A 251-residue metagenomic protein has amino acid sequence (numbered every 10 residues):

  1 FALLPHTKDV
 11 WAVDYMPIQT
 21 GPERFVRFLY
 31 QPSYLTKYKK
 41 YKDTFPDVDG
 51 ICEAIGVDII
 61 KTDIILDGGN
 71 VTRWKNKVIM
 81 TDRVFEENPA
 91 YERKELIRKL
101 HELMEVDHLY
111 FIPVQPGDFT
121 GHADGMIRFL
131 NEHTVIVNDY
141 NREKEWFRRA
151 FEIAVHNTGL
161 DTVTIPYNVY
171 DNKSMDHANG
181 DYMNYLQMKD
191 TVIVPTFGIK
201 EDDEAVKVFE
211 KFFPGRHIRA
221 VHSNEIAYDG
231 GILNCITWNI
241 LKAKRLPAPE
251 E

Functional and structural regions predicted by a protein language model:
F1-E251: The feature marks the mature, well-folded catalytic cores of soluble enzymes
